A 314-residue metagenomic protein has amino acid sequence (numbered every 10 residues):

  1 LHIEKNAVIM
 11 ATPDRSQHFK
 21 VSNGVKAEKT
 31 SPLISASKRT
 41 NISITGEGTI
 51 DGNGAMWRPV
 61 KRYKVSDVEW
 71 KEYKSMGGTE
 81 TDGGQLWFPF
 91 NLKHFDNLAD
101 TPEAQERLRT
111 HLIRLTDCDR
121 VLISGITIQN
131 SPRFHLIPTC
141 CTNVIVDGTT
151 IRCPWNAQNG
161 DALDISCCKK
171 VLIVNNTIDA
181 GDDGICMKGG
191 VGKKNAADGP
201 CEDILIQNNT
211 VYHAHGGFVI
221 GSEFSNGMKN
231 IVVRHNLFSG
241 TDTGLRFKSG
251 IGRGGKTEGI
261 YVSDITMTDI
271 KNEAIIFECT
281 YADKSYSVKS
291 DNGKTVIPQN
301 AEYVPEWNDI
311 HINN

Functional and structural regions predicted by a protein language model:
H2-N314: Extracellular/periplasmic carbohydrate-active domains that bind, remodel, or depolymerize complex polysaccharides
